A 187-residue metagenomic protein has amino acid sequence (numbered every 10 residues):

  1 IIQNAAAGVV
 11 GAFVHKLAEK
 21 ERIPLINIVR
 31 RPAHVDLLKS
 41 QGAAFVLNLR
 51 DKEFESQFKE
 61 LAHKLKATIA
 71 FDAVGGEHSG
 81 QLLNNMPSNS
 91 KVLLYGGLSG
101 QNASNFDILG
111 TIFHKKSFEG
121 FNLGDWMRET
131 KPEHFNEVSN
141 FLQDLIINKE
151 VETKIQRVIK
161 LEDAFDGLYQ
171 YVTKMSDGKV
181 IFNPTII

Functional and structural regions predicted by a protein language model:
I1-D51: Mid-domain Rossmann-like dinucleotide-binding core that forms the NAD(H)/NADP(H) cofactor-binding site
I2, L47, T68-F71, L93: N-terminal Rossmann-like NAD(P) cofactor-binding module of classical short-chain dehydrogenase/reductase
A6, D51, V74-G75, G96-G97: Short glycine-/small-residue-rich Rossmann-like dinucleotide-binding loops
G11, V35, E55, S79-G80 (+1 more regions): Short, well-ordered alpha-helical microsegments
A43, K66-A67, A164: Local beta-strand N-terminus motif with an aromatic residue
E53-L65: Short amphipathic alpha-helix with an adjacent loop that forms part of the alpha/beta core around
E77-N148, N183-I187: Glycine-rich phosphate-binding loop and adjacent beta-alpha segment of Rossmann(oid) nucleotide-cofactor-binding
Q143-D144, N148-R157, F165-I187: C-terminal capping/lid region of NAD(P)-dependent oxidoreductase domains
